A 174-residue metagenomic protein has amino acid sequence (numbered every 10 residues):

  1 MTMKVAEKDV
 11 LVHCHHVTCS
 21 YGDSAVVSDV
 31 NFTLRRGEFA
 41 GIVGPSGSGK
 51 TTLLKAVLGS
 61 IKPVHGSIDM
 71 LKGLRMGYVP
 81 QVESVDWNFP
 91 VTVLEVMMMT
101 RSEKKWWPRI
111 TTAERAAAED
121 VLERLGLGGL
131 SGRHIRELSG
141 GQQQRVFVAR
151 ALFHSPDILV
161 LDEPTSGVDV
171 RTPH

Functional and structural regions predicted by a protein language model:
V12, V27-D29: Conserved structural motif at the start of ABC-family nucleotide-binding domains
V43-P45: The feature captures the beta-strand-to-loop junction immediately N-terminal to the Walker
L58: Helix-to-loop junction immediately C-terminal to a conserved catalytic motif
M98, T112-L130: Conserved ABC ATPase "signature" region
H134-L138, Q142: Conserved ABC ATPase signature
S155: Conserved catalytic motifs of ABC-family nucleotide-binding domains
L159-E163: Catalytic Walker B motif of ABC-type/P-loop ATPase nucleotide-binding domains
